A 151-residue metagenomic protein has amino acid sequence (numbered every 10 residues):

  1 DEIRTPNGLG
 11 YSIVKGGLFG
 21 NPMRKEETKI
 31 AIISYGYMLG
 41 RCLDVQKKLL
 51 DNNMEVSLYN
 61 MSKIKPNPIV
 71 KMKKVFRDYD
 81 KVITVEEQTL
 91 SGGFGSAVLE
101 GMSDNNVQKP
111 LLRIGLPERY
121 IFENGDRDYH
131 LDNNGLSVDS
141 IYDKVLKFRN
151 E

Functional and structural regions predicted by a protein language model:
D1-E151: Thiamine diphosphate
